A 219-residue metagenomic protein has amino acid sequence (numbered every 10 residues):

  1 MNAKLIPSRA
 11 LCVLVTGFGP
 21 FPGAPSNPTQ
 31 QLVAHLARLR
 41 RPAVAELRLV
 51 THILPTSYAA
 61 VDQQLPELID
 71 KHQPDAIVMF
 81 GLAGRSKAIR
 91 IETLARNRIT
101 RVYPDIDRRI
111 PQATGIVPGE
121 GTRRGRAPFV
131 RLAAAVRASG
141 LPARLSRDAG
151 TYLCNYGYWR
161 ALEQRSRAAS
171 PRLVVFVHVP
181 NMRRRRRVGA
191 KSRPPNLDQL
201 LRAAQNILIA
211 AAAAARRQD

Functional and structural regions predicted by a protein language model:
M1-A149, L162-P171, A190-D219: N-terminal catalytic or cofactor-binding beta/alpha core of small enzyme domains
N155-G157, L162: Hydrophobic, aromatic-enriched interface-forming segments
V174: Glycine-rich phosphate/pyrophosphate-binding loops and their adjacent beta-strand/loop elements at enzyme active sites
H178-R184: An accessory alpha-helical subdomain
R187: Compact soluble domain cores
